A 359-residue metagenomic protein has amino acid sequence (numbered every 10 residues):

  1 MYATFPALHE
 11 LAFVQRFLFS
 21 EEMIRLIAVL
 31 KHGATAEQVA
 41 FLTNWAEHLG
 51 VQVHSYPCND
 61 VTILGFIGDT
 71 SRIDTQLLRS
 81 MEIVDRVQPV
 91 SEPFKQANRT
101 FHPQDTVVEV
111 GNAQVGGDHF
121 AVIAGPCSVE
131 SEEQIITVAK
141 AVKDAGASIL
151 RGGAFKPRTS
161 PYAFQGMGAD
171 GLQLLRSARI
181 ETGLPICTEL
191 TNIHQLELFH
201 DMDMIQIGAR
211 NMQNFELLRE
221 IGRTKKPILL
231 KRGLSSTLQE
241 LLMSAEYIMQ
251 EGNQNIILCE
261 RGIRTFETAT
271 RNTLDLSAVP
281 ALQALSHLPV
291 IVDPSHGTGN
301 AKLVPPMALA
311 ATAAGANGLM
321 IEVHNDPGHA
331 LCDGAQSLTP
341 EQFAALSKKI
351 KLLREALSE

Functional and structural regions predicted by a protein language model:
Y2, L8-F17: N-terminal amphipathic/hydrophobic targeting modules at extreme N-termini, encompassing cleavable Sec/SRP-type signal
V14-V122: Non-catalytic terminal accessory/regulatory regions of metabolic enzymes
F120-I135, P161-Q165, C187-E189, A209 (+2 more regions): Active-site mouth loops of central-metabolism enzymes
A121-G125, L150-G152, I186-T188, I205-I207 (+4 more regions): Hydrophobic faces of well-ordered beta-strands that scaffold small-molecule active sites in alpha/beta enzyme cores
R151-A169, N325-A335: Glycine-rich, proline-tolerant flexible connector loops at the mouths of alpha/beta enzymes
A154, R158, N211-S277: Conserved anion-binding
P157-M202, Q206, N214-L217: N-terminal active-site wall of soluble small-molecule enzyme domains
Q165-C187, I221-P227, A278-V290, Q336-S358: Alpha-helix-loop-beta-strand connector modules within alpha/beta enzyme cores
